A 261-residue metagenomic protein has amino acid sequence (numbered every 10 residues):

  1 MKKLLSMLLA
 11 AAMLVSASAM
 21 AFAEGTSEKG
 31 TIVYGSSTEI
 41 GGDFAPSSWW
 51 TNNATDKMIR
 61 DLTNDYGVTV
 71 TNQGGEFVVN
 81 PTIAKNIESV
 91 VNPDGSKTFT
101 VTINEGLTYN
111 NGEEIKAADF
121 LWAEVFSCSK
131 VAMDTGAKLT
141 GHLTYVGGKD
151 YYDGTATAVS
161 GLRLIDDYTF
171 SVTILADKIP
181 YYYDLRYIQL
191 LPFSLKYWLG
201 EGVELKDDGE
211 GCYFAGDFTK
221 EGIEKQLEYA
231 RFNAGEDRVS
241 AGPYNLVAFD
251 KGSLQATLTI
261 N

Functional and structural regions predicted by a protein language model:
M1-L4, L8-L9: Positively charged n-region of N-terminal signal peptides that target proteins for export
A17-E28: Sec-dependent signal peptide cleavage junction
E28-E39, T98-T102, F120, F170-S171 (+2 more regions): Short, well-ordered beta-strand elements
G35-N92, V239: N-terminal lobe/hinge region of extracytoplasmic solute-binding protein
N72, R186-N261: Gly/Pro-rich hinge or "lid" segments in bacterial periplasmic/extracellular proteins
K85-L139, S171: Aromatic- and charge-enriched surface segment that lines or borders ligand/interaction sites
